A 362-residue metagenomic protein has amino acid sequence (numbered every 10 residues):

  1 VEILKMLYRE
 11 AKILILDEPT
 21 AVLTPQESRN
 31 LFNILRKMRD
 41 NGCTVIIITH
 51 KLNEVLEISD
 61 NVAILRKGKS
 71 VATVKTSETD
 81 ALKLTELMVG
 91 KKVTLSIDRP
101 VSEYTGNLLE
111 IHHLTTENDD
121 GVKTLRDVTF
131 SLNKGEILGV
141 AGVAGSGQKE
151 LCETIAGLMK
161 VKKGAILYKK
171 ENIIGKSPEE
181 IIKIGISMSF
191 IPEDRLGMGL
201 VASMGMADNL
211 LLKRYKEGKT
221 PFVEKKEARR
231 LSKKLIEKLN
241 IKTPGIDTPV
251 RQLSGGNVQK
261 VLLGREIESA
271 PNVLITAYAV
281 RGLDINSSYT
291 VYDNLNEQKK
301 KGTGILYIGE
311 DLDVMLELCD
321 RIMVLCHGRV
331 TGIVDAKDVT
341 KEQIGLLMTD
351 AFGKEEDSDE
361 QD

Functional and structural regions predicted by a protein language model:
V1-D362: Glycine-rich phosphate-binding loops of nucleotide-dependent enzymes
